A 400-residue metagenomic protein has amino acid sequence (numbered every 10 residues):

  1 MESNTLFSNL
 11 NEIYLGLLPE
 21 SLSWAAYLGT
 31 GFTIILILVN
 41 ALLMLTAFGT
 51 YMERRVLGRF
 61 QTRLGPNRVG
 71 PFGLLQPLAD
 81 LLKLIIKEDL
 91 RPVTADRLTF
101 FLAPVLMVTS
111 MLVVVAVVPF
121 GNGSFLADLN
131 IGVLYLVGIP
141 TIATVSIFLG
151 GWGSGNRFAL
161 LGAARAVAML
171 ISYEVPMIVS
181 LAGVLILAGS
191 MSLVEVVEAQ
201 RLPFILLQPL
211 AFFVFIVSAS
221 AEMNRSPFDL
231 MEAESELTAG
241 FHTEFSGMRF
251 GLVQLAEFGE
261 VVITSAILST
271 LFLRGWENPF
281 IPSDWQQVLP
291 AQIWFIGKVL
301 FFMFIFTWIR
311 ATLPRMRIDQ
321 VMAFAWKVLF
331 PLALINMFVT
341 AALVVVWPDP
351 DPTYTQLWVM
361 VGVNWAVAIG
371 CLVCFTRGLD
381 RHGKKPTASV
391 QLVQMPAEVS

Functional and structural regions predicted by a protein language model:
E2-S400: Selective transmembrane helix interface/packing segments
